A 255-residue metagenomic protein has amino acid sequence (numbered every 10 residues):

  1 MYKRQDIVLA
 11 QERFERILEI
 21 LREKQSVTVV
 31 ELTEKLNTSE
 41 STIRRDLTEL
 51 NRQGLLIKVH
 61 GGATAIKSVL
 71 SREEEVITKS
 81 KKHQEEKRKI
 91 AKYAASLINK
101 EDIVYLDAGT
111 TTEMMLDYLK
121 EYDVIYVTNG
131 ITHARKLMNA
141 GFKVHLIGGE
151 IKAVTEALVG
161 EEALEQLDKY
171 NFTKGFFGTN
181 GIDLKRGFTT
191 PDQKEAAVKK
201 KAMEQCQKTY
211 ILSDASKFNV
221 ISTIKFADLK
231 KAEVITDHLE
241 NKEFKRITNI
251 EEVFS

Functional and structural regions predicted by a protein language model:
M1: Active-site loops and adjacent core secondary-structure elements that bind or stabilize anionic groups
R4-R16, R22-V30, K35, R45-Y105 (+3 more regions): HTH-adjacent hinge/linker in prokaryotic transcriptional regulators
V8, E12, K81-E85, K89 (+8 more regions): Residues at secondary-structure transition points
L18-E19, T28-V29, T132-S255: Conserved phosphate- and dinucleotide-binding cores of soluble alpha/beta proteins, encompassing both enzyme active
T42: Residues in the helix-turn-helix
